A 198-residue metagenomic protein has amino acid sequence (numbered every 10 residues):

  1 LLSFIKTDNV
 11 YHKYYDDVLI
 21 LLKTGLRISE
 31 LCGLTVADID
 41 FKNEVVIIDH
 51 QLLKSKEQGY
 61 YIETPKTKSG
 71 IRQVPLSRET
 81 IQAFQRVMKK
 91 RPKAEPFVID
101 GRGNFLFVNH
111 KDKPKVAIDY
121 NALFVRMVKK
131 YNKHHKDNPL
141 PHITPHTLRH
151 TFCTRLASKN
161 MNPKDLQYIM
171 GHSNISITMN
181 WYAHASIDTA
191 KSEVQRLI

Functional and structural regions predicted by a protein language model:
L1, K6, E57-I62, K159 (+2 more regions): DNA/chromatin major-groove-contacting recognition/catalytic segments
L1-I28, C32-L34, K42, S69-I71 (+2 more regions): Basic, Lys/Arg- and aromatic-enriched nucleic-acid-binding interface segment
L2, D49, S77, V108-H110 (+1 more regions): Residue-level detector of conserved, well-ordered beta-strand and adjacent loop positions that form binding/recognition
S3-Y14, T24, V74, K90-F105 (+3 more regions): Short, basic (Lys/Arg/His-rich) helix/loop patches that form interaction surfaces in the mid-to-C-terminal regions
G33-P92: Conserved tyrosine-mediated DNA breakage-rejoining catalytic core shared by Y-recombinases
L34-A37, T151, S173, A185: Structural detector for helix-capping/boundary residues
D38-V45, M161-N180: Short, polar N-cap/turn motifs at the start of nucleic acid-interacting alpha helices
